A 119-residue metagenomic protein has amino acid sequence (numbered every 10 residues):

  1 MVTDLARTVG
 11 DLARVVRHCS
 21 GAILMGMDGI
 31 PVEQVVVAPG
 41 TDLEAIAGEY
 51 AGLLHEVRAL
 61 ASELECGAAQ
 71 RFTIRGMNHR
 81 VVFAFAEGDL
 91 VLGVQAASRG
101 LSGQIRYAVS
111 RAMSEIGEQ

Functional and structural regions predicted by a protein language model:
M1-Q119: Non-catalytic interaction/Regulatory regions outside core domains
